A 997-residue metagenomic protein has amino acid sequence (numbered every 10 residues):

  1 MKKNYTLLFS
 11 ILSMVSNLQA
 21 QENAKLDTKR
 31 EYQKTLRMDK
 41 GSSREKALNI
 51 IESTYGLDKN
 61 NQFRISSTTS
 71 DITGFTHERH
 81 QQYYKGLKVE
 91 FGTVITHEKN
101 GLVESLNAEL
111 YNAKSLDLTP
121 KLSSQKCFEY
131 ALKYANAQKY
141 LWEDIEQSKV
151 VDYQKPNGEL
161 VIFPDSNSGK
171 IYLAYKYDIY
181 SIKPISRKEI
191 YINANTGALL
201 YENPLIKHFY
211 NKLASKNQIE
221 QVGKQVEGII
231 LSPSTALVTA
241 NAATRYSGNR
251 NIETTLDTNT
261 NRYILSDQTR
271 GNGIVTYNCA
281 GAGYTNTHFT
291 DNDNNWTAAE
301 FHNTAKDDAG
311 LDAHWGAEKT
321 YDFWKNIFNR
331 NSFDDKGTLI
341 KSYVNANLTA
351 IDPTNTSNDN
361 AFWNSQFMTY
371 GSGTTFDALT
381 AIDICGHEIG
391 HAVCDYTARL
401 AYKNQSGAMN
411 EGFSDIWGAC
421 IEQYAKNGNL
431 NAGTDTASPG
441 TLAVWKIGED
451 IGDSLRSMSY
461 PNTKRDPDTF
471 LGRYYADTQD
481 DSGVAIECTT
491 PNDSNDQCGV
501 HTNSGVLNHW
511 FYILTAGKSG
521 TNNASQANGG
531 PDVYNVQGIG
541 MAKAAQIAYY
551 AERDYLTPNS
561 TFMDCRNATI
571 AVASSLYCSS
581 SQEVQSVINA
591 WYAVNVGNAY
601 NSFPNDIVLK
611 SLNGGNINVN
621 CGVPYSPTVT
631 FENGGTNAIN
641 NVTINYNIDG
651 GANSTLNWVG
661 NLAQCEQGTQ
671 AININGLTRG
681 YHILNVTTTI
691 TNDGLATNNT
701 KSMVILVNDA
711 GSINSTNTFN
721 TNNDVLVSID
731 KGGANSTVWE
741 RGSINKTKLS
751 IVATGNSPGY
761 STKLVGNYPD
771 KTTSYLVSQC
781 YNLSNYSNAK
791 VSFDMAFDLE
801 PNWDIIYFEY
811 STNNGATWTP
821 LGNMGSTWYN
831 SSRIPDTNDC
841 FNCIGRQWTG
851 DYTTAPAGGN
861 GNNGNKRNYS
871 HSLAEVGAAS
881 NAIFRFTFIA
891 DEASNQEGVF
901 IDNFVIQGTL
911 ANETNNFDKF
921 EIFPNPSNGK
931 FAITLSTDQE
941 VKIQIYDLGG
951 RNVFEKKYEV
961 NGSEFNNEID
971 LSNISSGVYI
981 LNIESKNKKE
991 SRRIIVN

Functional and structural regions predicted by a protein language model:
K2-Y5, Q19-C385, A392-I607, G614 (+6 more regions): Zymogen propeptides/activation segments of proteases
Q19-A20, N915-F923, S927-N997: C-terminal outer-membrane/trafficking sorting elements
R187-Y191, A696-N698, P769-T772, W803-I805 (+2 more regions): Extracellular carbohydrate recognition
G597-C621, N708-N722, P769-K771, N903-F923 (+3 more regions): Residue-level detector of functionally pivotal "anchor" positions at catalytic/ligand-binding pockets or at interdomain
P627-F631, L684-T688, F719, S778 (+6 more regions): Extracellular beta-strand-rich recognition modules
N647, S811-T812: Conserved Ser/Thr-centered positions that define the repeating blades of beta-propeller domains
S712-T772, N823-G861, K866-R867: Extracellular glycan-recognition surfaces and repeat-rich motifs
Q847-F904: Terminal, low-complexity interaction segments
